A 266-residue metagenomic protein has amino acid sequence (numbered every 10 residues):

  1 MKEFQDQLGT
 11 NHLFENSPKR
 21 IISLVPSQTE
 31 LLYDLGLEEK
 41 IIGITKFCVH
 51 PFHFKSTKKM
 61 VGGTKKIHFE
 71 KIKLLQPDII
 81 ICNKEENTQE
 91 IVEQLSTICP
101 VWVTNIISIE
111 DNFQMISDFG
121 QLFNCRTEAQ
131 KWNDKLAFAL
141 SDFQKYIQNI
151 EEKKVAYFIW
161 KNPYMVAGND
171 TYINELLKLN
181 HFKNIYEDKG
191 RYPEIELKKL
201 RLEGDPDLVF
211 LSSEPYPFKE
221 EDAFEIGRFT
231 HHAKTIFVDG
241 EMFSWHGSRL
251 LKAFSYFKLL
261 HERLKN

Functional and structural regions predicted by a protein language model:
M1-N266: N-terminal ligand-binding lobe of clamshell/alpha-beta domains
